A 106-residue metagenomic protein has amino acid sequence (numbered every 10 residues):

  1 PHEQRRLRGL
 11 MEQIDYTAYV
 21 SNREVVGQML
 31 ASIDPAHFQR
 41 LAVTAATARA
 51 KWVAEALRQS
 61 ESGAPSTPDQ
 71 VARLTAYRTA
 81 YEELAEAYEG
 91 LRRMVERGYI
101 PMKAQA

Functional and structural regions predicted by a protein language model:
P1-Y16, E96-A106: Terminal, compositionally biased segments
E3, L7, G27, D34-H37 (+2 more regions): Amphipathic alpha-helical coiled-coil segments and their boundaries
Q4-L7, M11, A42-A45, Y81-Y88 (+1 more regions): Long amphipathic alpha-helices with heptad-repeat character, especially coiled-coil-forming segments used
G9-Y16, A36-E61: Amphipathic, heptad-repeat alpha-helices with coiled-coil/zipper character that mediate oligomerization and scaffolding
E12-A31: Short, charge-rich amphipathic alpha-helices with coiled-coil/heptad character
R23-M29, A46-A72: Short E/K-rich amphipathic alpha-helical oligomerization segments
A31, K51, R58, P65 (+2 more regions): Soluble, cytosolic/nucleoplasmic coiled-coil alpha-helices used as oligomeric scaffolds and tethers in large eukaryotic
Q70-A106: Amphipathic alpha-helical binding modules
